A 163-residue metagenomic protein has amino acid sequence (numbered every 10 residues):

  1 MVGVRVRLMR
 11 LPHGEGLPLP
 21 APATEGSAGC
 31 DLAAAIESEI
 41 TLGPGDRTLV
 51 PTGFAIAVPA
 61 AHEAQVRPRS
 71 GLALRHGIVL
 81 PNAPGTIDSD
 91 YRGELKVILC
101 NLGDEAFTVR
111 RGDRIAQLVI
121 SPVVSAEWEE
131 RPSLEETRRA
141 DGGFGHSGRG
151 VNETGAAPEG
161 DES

Functional and structural regions predicted by a protein language model:
M1-S163: DUTPase catalytic domain/fold
